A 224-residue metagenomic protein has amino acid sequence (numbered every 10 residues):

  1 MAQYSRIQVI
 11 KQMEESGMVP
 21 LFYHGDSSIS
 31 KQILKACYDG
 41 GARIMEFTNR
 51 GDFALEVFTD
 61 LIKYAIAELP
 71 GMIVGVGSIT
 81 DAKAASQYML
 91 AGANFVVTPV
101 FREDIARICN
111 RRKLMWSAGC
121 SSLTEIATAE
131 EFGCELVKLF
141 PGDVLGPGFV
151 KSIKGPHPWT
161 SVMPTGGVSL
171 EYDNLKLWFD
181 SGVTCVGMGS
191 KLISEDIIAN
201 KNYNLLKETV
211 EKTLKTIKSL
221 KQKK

Functional and structural regions predicted by a protein language model:
M1-V74, I79-K83, Q87-A91, N200-Q222: Conserved N-terminal beta1-alpha1 strand-loop-helix module at the mouth
M18-F22, M45-F47, V74-G77, V96-V97 (+4 more regions): Hydrophobic faces of well-ordered beta-strands that scaffold small-molecule active sites in alpha/beta enzyme cores
L34, F58, A85, A106 (+4 more regions): Generic hydrophobic/aromatic pocket-lining and core-packing "Φ" positions
A36-C37, L61, Y88, C109 (+3 more regions): Generic structural signal for hydrophobic
G41-R43, E68, M89-V96, N110-S117 (+3 more regions): Glycine-enriched alpha-helix->loop->beta-strand junction motifs that scaffold or abut catalytic
R43, F95-I105, L139-G146, G182-Y203: Glycine-rich phosphate-binding active-site loops on the catalytic face of alpha/beta enzymes
R43-G51, A84, M89-A91, R112 (+3 more regions): Glycine/Thr-rich beta-alpha phosphate-binding loop at enzyme active sites
D81-A91, T124-F132, S169-V186: Catalytic cores of alpha/beta
